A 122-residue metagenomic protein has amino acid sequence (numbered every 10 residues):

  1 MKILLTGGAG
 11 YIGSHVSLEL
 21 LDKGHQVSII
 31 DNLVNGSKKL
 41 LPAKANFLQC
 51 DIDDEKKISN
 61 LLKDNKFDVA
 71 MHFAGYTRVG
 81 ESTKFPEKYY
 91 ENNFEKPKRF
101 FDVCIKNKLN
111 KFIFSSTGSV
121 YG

Functional and structural regions predicted by a protein language model:
M1-G122: N-terminal Rossmann-like NAD(P)+-binding domain of SDR-like oxidoreductases, especially those catalyzing
